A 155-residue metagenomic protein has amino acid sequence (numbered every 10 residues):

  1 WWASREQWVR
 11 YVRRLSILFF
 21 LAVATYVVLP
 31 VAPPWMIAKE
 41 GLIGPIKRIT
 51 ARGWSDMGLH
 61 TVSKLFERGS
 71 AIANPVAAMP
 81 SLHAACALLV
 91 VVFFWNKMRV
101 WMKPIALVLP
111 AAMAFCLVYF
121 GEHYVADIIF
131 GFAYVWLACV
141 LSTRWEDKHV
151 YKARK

Functional and structural regions predicted by a protein language model:
W1, A84-M102, A133-R144: Membrane-interfacial alpha-helical segments at the cytosolic side of multi-pass membrane proteins
W1-L29, P34-P45: Interfacial segments of alpha-helical transmembrane regions
S4-W8, M98-V108: Membrane-helix interface segments
R13, I17, L21, T25 (+3 more regions): Hydrophobic faces of alpha-helical transmembrane segments in multi-pass integral membrane proteins
F19-V27, V108-Y119: Aromatic-anchored segments of alpha-helical transmembrane domains
V28-K97: Membrane-interfacial catalytic/cofactor-binding modules of polytopic membrane enzymes
P33-A38, A78, A112-A138: Interfacial helix-loop-helix junctions of multi-pass membrane proteins
L141-K155: Membrane-proximal cytoplasmic C-terminal regulatory module of class A 7TM GPCRs
